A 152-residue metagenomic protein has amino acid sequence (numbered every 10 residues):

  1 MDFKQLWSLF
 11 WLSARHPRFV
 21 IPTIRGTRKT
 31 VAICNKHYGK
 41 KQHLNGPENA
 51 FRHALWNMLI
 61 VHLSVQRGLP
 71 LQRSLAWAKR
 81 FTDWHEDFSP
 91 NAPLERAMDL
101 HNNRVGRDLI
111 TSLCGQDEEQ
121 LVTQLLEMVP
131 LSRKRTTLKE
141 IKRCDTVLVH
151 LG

Functional and structural regions predicted by a protein language model:
M1-A97, H101, D108-G152: Bulky hydrophobic segments
